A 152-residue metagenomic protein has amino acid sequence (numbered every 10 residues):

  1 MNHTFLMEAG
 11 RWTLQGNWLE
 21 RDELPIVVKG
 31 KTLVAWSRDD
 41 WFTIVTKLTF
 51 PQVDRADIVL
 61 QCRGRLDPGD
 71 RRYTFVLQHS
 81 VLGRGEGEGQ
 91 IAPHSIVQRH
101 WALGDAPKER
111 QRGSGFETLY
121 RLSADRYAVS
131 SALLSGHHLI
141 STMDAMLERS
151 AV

Functional and structural regions predicted by a protein language model:
M1-R11: N-terminal helix-cap/turn-to-beta initiation motif at the start of protein domains
L6, A35-W36, Q90, Y120-L122: Well-ordered beta-strand positions
L14, L19-K108, R112-S114: Central antiparallel beta-sheet cores of small beta-barrel/beta-sandwich binding domains
G113-V152: Edge beta-strand at a domain terminus
